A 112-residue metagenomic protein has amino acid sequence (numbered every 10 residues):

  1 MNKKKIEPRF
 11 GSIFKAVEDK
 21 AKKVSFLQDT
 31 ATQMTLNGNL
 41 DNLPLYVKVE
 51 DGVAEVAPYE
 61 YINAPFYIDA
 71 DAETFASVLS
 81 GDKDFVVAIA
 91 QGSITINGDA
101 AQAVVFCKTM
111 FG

Functional and structural regions predicted by a protein language model:
M1-G112: Feature captures hydrophobic
